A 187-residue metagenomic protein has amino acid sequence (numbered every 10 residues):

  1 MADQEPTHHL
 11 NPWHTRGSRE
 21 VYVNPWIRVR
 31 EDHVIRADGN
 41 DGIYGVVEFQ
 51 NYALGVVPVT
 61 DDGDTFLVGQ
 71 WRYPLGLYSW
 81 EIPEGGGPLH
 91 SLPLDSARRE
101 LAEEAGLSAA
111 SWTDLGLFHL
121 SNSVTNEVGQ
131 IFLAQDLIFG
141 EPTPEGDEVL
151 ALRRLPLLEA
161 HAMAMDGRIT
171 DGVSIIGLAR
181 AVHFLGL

Functional and structural regions predicted by a protein language model:
A2-W13, Y78, L89, D114 (+4 more regions): Nudix hydrolase/Nudix homology domain
L10-P12, V47-Q50, G55-R99: Conserved Nudix-box catalytic region and its N-terminal flanking loop in Nudix hydrolases and closely related
R16-G55, T60-D61: Acidic, metal-coordinating catalytic segment for phosphate/diphosphate chemistry, firing primarily on the Nudix
E20-N24, Y73, F118-V128: Acidic pyrophosphate-coordinating catalytic loop
V34, P58, L67, L133-A134 (+1 more regions): Conserved hydrophobic "DFG−1" position in protein kinase catalytic cores
D64-T65, I138-G140: Short helix-loop capping/hinge motifs at secondary-structure junctions, enriched in acidic/polar residues
L67, E81-D114, F132, P144-G146 (+1 more regions): The catalytic Nudix box helix
